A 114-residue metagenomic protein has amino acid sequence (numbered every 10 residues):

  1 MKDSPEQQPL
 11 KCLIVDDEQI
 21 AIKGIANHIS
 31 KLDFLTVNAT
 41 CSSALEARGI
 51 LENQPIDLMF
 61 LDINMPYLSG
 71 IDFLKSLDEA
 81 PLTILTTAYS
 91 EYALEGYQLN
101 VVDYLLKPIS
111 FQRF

Functional and structural regions predicted by a protein language model:
M1-D3, I20, F111-Q112: Basic, polyanion-interacting recognition surfaces, primarily in bacterial LytTR/OmpR-type DNA-binding effector domains
M1-K11: Non-catalytic signal-transmission and effector/linker regions of two-component phosphorelay proteins
E6-Q7, Q19-A39: Two-component/phosphorelay signaling modules centered on CheY-like receiver
C12, V37-N38, T83: Hydrophobic/aromatic residues located in beta-strands of well-ordered beta-sheets within soluble catalytic
V15-D16, C41, M59, T86: Conserved sequence signature across two-component system core domains
E18-Q19, Y89: Two-component His->Asp phosphorelay active-site signatures
N38-A47: Conserved Asp/Asn-Gly motif in the active-site loop of CheY-like receiver
R48-F114: CheY-like receiver
